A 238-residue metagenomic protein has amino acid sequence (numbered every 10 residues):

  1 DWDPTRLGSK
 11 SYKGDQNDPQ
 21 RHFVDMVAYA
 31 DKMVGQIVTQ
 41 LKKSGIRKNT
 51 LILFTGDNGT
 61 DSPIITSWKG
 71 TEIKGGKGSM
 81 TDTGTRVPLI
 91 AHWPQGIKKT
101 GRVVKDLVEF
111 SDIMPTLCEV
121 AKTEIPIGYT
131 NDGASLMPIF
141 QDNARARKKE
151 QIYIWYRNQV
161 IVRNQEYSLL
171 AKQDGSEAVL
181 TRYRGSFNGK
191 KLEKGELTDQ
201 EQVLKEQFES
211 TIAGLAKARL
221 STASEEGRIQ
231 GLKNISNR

Functional and structural regions predicted by a protein language model:
D1, F54-T60, D132, I154-R157 (+1 more regions): Short, solvent-exposed turn/loop segments enriched in Gly/Ser/Thr/Pro and often Arg
W2-R6, D15, T39-G96: Histidine-centered active-site microenvironments of extracellular/periplasmic hydrolases and transferases
S9-P19, W93-K98, F187-G189: Short glycine/proline-rich turn/loop motifs
Q16-Y29: The substrate-binding groove and active-site-proximal loops of carbohydrate-active enzymes, especially glycoside
V27, V34, L51-G56, P88-I90 (+2 more regions): Beta-strand elements within well-structured catalytic alpha/beta cores of enzymes that handle phosphate/sulfate esters
M33, R86, E109-V120, S135 (+4 more regions): Generic recognition of well-ordered alpha-helical segments
V38-L41, G45, T50, P94 (+3 more regions): A generic secondary-structure signal for well-formed alpha-helical elements
T60-M80, I97-R102, D106, S111-N188 (+1 more regions): C-terminal cap/loop subdomain of S1 sulfatases and analogous C-terminal strand-loop tails that border
